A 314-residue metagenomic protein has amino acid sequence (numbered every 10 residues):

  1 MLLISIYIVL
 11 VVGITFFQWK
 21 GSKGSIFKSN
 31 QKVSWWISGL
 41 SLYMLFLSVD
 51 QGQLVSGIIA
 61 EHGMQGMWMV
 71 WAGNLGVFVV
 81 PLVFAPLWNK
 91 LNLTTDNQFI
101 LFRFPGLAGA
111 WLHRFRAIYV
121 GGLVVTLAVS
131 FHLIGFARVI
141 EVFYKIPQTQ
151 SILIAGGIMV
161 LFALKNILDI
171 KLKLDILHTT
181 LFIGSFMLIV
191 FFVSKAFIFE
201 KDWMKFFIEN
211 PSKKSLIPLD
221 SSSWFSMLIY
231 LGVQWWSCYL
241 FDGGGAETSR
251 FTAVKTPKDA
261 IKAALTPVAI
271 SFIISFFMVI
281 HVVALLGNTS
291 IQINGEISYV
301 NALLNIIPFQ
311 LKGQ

Functional and structural regions predicted by a protein language model:
M1-G52, A163-N166, T179, S185: Membrane-interface "cap" regions at the ends of multi-pass membrane proteins
I8, L45-F46, G73-V77, G121 (+3 more regions): Residue-level recognition of pore/gate-forming positions within transmembrane alpha-helices of multi-pass
V11, M67-N166, Y230-Y239: Helix-loop-helix module between adjacent transmembrane segments
I14-W19, V129, L133, A137-I154 (+5 more regions): Hydrophobic alpha-helical segments and their helix-loop junctions in multi-pass secondary transporters
F27-L93, Y230-L240, E247-I291, N305-Q314: Membrane-interface helix-loop-helix modules in multi-pass membrane proteins
V33-W36, F104-R114, Y144-L153, L219-S226 (+1 more regions): Membrane-interfacial loop-to-helix junctions in multi-pass transporters
W35-L42, F102-A110, H178-F192, A269-S271: Small-residue-rich segments of transmembrane alpha-helices in multi-pass membrane proteins, especially helix faces
